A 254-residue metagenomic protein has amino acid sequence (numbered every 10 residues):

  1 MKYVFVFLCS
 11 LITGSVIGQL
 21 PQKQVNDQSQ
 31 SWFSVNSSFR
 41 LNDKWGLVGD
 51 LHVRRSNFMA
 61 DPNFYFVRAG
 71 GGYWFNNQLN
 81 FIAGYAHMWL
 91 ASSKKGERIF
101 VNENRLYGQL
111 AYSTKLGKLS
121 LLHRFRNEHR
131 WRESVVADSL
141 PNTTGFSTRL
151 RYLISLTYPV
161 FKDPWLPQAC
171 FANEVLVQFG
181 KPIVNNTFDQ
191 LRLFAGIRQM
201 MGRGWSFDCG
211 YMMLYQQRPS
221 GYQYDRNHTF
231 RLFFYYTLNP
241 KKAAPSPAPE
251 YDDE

Functional and structural regions predicted by a protein language model:
M1-Q24, F234-Y236, E254: Bacterial Sec-dependent N-terminal signal peptides
Q22-S31, R55-F64, K181-F188, P219-R226: Solvent-exposed loop/turn segments connecting transmembrane beta-strands in outer-membrane beta-barrel proteins
S29-S31, N63-Y65, N102-L106, T144-Y152 (+2 more regions): Residues that define the transmembrane beta-barrel architecture of outer-membrane proteins
V35-F39, A69-Y73, G108-Y112, N127 (+3 more regions): Residues on the lipid-exposed face of transmembrane beta-strands in outer-membrane beta-barrel proteins
D43-G49, Q78-A83, G117-L121, K162-P167 (+2 more regions): Repeated loop/turn-to-beta-strand initiation elements of outer-membrane beta-barrel proteins
L51-N57, Y85-A91, T114-L116, N127-W131 (+3 more regions): Transmembrane beta-strands of outer-membrane beta-barrel pores
L110, R226-E254: Outer-membrane beta-barrel "beta-signal"
R126-D208, M212-Y215: Outer-membrane beta-barrel transmembrane domain signature
